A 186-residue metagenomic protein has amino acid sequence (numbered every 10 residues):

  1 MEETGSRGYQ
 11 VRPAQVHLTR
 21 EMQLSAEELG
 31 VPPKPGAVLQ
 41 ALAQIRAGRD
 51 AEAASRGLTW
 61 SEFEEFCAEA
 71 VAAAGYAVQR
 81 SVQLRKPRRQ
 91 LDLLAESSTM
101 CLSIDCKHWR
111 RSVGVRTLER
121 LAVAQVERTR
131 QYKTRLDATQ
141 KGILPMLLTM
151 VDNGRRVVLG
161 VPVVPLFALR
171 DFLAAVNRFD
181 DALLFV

Functional and structural regions predicted by a protein language model:
M1-E65, E69: Interdomain/boundary linker segments immediately adjacent to catalytic/signaling cores
T4, A26, C67, V71 (+2 more regions): Hydrophobic, Leu/Ile/Phe/Ala-enriched alpha-helical segments that form helix-helix packing faces
E62, F66, R88, R120: Short, well-structured alpha-helical interface segments that form or flank functional binding sites
A68-P87: A short acidic/basic microdomain associated with nuclease active sites
K86, S97-T99: A generic beta-sheet turn/junction motif
Q90-E96: Short acidic loop-to-beta-strand element that houses the catalytic metal-binding Asp/Glu of nuclease active sites
C101, C106-V164: Catalytic cores of nucleic-acid endonucleases
V161-V186: Polybasic (Lys/Arg-rich)
